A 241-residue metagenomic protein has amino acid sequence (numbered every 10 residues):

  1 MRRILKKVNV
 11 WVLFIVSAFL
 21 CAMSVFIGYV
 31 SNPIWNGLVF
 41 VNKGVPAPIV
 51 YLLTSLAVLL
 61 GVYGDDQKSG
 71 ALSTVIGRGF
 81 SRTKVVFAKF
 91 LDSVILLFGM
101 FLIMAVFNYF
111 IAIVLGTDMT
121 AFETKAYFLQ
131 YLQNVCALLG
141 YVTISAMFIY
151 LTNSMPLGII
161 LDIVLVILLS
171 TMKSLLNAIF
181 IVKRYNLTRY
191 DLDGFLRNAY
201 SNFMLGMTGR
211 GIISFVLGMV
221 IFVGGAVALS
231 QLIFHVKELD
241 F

Functional and structural regions predicted by a protein language model:
M1-F14: Aromatic- and glycine-rich beta-strand/loop motifs that create alpha-glucan
I4, V220-F241: Junction motif at the cytosolic side of a transmembrane helix
I15-V62, F87-L157, D162-I163, I167-S170 (+1 more regions): Secretory targeting signals
L59-I76: Transmembrane helix boundary and interhelical loop/hinge segments in multi-pass membrane proteins
R82-T83: Alpha-helix N-cap/start motif
T171-Y190: Extracellular/periplasmic helix-loop junction at the C-terminal end of a transmembrane helix in multi-pass membrane
R184-G211: Short, membrane-exposed interhelical loops at transmembrane-helix boundaries
